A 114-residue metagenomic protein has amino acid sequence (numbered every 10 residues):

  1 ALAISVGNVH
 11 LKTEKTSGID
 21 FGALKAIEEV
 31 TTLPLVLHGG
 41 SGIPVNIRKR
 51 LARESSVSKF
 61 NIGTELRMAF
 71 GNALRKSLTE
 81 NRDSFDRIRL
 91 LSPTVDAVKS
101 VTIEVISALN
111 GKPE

Functional and structural regions predicted by a protein language model:
A1-G22: Glycine/Thr-rich beta-alpha phosphate-binding loop at enzyme active sites
L2-I4, L35-G39, S58-I62: Hydrophobic faces of well-ordered beta-strands that scaffold small-molecule active sites in alpha/beta enzyme cores
V6-H10, S55-A73: Glycine-rich phosphate-binding active-site loops on the catalytic face of alpha/beta enzymes
K12-T16, N46-K49, N72-A73: Short, well-ordered secondary-structure micro-motifs
T16-L37: Alpha-helix-loop-beta-strand connector modules within alpha/beta enzyme cores
E29-L33, R53-F60: Glycine-enriched alpha-helix->loop->beta-strand junction motifs that scaffold or abut catalytic
G40-S56: Catalytic cores of alpha/beta
K76-E114: Extended, intrinsically disordered, low-complexity segments
